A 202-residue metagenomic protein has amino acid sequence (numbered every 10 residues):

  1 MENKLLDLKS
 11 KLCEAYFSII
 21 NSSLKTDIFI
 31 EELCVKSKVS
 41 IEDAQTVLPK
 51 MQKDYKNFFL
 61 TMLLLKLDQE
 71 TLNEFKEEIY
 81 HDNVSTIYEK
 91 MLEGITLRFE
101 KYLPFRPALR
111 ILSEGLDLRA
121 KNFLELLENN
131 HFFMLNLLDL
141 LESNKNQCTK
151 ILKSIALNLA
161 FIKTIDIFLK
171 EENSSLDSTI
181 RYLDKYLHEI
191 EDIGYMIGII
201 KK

Functional and structural regions predicted by a protein language model:
K4-E42, T46-L65: Short, amphipathic alpha-helix enriched in basic
K11, A15-S22, E70, E74-E77 (+2 more regions): Solvent-exposed, amphipathic alpha-helical segments
A15, M62, K66, E70 (+4 more regions): Amphipathic alpha-helical segments in well-ordered regions
F75-P107: Hydrophobic alpha-helical connector segments
F75-Y80, E128-C148, D184-H188, Y195: Short amphipathic alpha-helical segments and their helix-coil junctions
K101-K121, N136-L138: Amphipathic alpha-helical segments used for helix-helix packing
R119-S143, I151-I162: Amphipathic alpha-helical packing segments from all-alpha helical-bundle domains
S143-E189, M196-K202: Hydrophobic/aromatic-rich alpha-helical bundle segments in the mid-to-C-terminal region
